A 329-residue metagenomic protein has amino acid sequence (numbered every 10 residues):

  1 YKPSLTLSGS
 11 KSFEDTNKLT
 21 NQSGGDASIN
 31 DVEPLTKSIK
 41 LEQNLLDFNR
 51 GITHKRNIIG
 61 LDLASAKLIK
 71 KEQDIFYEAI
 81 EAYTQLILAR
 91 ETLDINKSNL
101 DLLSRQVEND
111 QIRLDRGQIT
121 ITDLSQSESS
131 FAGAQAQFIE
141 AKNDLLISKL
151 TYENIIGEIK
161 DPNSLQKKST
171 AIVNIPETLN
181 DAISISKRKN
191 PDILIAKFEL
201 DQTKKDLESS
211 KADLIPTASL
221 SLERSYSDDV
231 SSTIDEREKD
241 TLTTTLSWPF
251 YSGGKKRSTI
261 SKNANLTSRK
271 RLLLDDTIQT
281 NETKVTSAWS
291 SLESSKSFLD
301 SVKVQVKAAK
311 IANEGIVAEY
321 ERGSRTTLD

Functional and structural regions predicted by a protein language model:
Y1-S10, T16, Q43-N44, I58 (+7 more regions): Bacterial Sec-pathway N-terminal export signals of envelope proteins
Y1-S4, T16, S38-R56, A66-Q73 (+7 more regions): A glycine-/polar-enriched beta->alpha junction
T6-Q43, Q166-P176, E208, S221-T259: Small/polar, glycine/serine/threonine/aspartate-rich low-complexity segments that form flexible
P34-S38, E81, Q126, D181 (+2 more regions): Transmembrane beta-barrel architecture of outer-membrane proteins
I58, I121-S130, S261, T327-D329: Short, charged, amphipathic alpha-helical segments
K71-K97, R105-V107, Q111-I112, S148 (+2 more regions): Amphipathic alpha-helical coiled-coil segments
D74-K187, E199, A288-S291, S295 (+1 more regions): Periplasmic alpha-helical coiled-coil/stalk elements that build and connect Gram-negative outer-membrane
